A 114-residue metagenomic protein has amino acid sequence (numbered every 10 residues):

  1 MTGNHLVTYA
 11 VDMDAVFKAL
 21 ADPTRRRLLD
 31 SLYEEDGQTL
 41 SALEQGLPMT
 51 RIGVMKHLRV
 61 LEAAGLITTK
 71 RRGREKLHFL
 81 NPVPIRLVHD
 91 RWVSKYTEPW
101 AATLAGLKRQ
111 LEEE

Functional and structural regions predicted by a protein language model:
T2, T8-I52, A63, E75-L87 (+1 more regions): N-terminal helix-turn-helix DNA-binding core of bacterial DNA-binding proteins
L58-R59: Short, hydrophobic-biased segments on the C-terminal half of alpha helices that form "recognition helices"
I85-Q110: C-terminal structural segments of small proteins and small subunits
E112-E114: Short, charged, intrinsically disordered terminal tails
